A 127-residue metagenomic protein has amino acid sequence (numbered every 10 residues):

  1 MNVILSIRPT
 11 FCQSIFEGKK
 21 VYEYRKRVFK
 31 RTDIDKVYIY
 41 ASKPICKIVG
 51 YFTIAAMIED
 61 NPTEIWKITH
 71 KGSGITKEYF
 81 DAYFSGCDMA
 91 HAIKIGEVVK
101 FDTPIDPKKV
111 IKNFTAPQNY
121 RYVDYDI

Functional and structural regions predicted by a protein language model:
M1-I127: Structured alpha/beta reader/binder surfaces that contact nucleic acids or chromatin modification marks
